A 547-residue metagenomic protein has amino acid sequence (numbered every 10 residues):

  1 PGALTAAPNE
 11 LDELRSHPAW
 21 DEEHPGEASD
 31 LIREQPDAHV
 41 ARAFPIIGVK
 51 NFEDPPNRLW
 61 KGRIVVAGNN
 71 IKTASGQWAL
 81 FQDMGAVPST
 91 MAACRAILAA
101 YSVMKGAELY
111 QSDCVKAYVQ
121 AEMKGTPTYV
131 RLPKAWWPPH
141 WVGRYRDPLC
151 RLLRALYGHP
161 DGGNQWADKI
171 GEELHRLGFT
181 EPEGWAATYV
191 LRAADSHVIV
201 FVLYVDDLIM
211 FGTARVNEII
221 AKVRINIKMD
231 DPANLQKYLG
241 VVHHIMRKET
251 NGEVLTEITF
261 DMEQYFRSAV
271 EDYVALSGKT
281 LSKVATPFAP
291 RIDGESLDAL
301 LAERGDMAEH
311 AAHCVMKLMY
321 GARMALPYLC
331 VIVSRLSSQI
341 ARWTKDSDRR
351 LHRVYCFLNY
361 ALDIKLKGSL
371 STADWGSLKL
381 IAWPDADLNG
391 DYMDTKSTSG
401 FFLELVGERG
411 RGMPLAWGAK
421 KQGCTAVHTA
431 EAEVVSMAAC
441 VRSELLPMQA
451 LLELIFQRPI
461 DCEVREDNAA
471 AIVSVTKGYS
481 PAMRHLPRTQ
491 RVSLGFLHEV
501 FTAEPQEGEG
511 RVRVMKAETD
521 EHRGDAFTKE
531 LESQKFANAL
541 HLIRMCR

Functional and structural regions predicted by a protein language model:
P1-E183, T188, M307, R547: Chromodomain-type histone methyl-lysine reader module
A7, L14, P45, P55 (+21 more regions): Mobile genetic element proteins and their domesticated derivatives, centered on retroelements and DNA transposons
A96-A99, L152, L235-K365, E518: C-terminal reverse transcriptase regions that engage the nucleic-acid substrate
Y118-K134, Y157-G162, L191-K228, H244-I258 (+2 more regions): Catalytic palm subdomain of template-directed nucleic-acid polymerases, centered on the conserved carboxylate motif
W166-P232, H310, G321-I332, G410-P414 (+1 more regions): Active-site palm subdomain of RNA-directed nucleic acid polymerases
M319, W383-A416: Acidic, metal-ligating active-site segments
Q339, G423-R547: RNase H-like nuclease module associated with reverse transcription
L403-V435: A short, polar/acidic, helix/strand-boundary loop motif
